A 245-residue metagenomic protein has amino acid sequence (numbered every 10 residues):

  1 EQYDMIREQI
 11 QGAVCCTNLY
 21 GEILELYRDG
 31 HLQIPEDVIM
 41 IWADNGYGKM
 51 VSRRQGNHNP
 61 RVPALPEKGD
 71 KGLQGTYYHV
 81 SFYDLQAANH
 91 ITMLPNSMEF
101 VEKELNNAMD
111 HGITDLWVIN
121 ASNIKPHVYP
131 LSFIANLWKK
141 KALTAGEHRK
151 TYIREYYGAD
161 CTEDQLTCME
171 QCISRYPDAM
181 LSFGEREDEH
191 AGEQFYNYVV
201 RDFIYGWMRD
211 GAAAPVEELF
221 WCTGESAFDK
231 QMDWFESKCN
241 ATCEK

Functional and structural regions predicted by a protein language model:
E1-T144, R149: Catalytic-core regions of glycoside hydrolase
R149-K245: C-terminal non-catalytic alpha-helical accessory regions
